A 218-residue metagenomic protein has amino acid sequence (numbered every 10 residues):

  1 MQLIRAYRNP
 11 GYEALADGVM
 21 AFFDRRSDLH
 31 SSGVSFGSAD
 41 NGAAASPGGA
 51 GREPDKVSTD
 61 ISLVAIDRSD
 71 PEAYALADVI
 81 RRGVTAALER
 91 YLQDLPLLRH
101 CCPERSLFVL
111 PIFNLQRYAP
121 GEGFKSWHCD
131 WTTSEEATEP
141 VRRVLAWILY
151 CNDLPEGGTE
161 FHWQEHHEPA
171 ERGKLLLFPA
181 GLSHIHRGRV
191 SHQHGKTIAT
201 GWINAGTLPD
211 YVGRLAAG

Functional and structural regions predicted by a protein language model:
M1-L175, S183-G218: Fe(II)/2-oxoglutarate oxygenase catalytic core
